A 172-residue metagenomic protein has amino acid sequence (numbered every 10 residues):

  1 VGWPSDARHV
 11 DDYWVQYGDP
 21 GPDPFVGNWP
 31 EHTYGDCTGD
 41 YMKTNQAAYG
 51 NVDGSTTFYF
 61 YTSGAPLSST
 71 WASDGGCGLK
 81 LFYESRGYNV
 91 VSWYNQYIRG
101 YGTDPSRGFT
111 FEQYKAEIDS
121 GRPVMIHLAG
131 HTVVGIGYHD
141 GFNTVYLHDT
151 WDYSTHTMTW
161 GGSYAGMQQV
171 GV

Functional and structural regions predicted by a protein language model:
V1-G102: Cysteine-nucleophile protease catalytic domains, especially the papain-like/related folds used in DUB/UBL proteases
R86-V172: Active-site signature of cysteine proteases
